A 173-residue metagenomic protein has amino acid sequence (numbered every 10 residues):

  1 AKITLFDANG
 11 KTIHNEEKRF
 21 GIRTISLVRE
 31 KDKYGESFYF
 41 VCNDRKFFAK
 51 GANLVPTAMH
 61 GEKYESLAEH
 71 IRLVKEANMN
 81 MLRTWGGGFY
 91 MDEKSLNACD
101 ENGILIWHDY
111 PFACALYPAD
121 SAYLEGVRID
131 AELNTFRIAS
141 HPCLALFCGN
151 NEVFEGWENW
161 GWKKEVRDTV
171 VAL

Functional and structural regions predicted by a protein language model:
K2, F6, G10-A115, Y123-C148 (+1 more regions): Active-site-adjacent substrate/metal-binding segments within catalytic domains of carbohydrate-active enzymes
D7-N9, G156, K163: Serine/threonine-rich low-complexity intrinsically disordered regions
K94-S95, P118, E158-W162: Short acidic, glycine/serine/threonine-rich loops at helix termini
N150-E155, W160: Internal catalytic or translocation cores that form aromatic/hydrophobic pockets or channels for amphipathic metabolites
E158-L173: Polar, glycine-rich mid-to-C-terminal structural blocks that act as macromolecule-binding/assembly scaffolds
